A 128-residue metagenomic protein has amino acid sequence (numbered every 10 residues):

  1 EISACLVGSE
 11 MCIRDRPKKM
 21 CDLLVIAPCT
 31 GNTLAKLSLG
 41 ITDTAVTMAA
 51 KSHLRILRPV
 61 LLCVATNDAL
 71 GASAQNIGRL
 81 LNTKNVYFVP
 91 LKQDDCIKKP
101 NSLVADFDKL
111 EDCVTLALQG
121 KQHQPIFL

Functional and structural regions predicted by a protein language model:
E1, L34-K36, K98: A generic structural signal for short coil/turn motifs at secondary-structure boundaries
E1-G8, C12-I13: Single conserved hydrophobic/aromatic residue that forms the stacking wall/gate of nucleotide- or nucleobase-binding
V7, I56, N82-K84: Short, structured coil segments at secondary-structure junctions
R14-Q75: Helix-loop-strand module that forms the ligand-binding subsite of alpha/beta enzymes
K36, M48, S52, R79 (+1 more regions): Alpha-helical scaffold segments in soluble metabolic enzymes
A65-P100: Phosphate/ribose-phosphate-bearing ligand recognition and processing surfaces, centered on ADP-ribose/NAD(+/P+) systems
V86-L128: Glycine-rich phosphate/pyrophosphate-binding loop and the adjoining helix
